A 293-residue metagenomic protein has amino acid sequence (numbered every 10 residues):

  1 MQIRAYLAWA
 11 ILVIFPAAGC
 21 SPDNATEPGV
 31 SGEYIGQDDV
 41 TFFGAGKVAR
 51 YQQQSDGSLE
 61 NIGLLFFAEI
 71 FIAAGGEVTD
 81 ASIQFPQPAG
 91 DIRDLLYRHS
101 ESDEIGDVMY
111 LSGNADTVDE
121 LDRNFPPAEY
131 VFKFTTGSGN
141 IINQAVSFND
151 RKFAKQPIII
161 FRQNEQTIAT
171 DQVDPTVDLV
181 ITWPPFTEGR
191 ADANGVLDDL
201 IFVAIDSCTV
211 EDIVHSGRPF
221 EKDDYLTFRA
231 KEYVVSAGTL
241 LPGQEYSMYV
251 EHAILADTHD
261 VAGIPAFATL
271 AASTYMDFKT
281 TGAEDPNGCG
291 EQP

Functional and structural regions predicted by a protein language model:
A8-A17: Bacterial N-terminal signal peptides
A17-T41, E284-P293: Bacterial Sec-dependent N-terminal signal peptides
P28-E120: Solvent-exposed N-terminal domain segments of exported/luminal and surface proteins
L59-E60, A169-V177: Short, solvent-exposed loop/linker segments at the N-terminal edge of repeated beta-sheet extracellular domains
A81-D116, D198-L241: Recognizes extended acidic, P/S/T-rich segments that occur within or adjacent to Ig-like beta-sandwich modules
I142-N143, L255-G290: Extracellular fibronectin type III
V173-A193: Conserved aromatic anchor
G238-D260: Beta-strand-rich modules
